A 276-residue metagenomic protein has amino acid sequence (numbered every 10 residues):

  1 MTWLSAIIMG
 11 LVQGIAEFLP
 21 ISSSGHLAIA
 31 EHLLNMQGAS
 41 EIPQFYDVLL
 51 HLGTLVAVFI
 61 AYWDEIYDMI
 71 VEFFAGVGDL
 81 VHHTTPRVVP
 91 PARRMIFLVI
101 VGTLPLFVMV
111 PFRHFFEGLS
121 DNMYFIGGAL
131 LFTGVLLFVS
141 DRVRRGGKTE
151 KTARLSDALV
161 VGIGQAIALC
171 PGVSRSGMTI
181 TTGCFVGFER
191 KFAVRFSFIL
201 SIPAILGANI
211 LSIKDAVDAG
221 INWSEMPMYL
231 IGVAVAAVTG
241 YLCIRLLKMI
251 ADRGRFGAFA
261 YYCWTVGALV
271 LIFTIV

Functional and structural regions predicted by a protein language model:
M1-V276: Multi-pass membrane proteins that catalyze or facilitate reactions on polyprenyl-/lipid-phosphate substrates and their
